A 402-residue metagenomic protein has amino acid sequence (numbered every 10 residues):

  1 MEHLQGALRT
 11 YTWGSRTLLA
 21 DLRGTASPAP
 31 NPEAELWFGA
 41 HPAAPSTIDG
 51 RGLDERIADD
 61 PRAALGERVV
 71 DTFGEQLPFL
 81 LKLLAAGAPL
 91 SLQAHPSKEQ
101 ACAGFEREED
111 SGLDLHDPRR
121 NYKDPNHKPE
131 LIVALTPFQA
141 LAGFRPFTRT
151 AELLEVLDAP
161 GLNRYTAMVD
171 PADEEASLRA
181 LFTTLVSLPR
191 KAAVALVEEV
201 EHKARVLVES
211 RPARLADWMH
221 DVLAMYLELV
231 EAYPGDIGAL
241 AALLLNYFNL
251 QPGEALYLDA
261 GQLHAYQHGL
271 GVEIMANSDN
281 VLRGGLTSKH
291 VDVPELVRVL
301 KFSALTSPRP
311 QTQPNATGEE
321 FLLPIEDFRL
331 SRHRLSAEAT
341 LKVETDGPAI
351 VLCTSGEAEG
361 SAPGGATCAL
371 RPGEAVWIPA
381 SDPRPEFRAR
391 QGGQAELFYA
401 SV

Functional and structural regions predicted by a protein language model:
M1-A213, S288-T306, L330: Transition-metal
N31-E33, Q76-L77, G87, N126-K128 (+3 more regions): A short beta-loop-beta micro-motif enriched in histidine and acidic residues
A88, E357-V402: Generic C-terminus detector
L90, L131-P137, G269-S288, F328 (+1 more regions): A short hydrophobic beta-strand segment most commonly corresponding to one strand of the jelly-roll/cupin
Y247-L258, Q262-Y266, V272, A362-P383: Short acidic-glycine-tyrosine-enriched beta hairpin
A255, A339-L341, G356-S361: Short beta-strand segments in beta-sandwich/barrel cores
G269-E320: C-terminal, non-catalytic macromolecule-binding modules
P314-A316, E326-T345, P372, S381: Conserved short histidine dyad/triad with adjacent acidic residue
